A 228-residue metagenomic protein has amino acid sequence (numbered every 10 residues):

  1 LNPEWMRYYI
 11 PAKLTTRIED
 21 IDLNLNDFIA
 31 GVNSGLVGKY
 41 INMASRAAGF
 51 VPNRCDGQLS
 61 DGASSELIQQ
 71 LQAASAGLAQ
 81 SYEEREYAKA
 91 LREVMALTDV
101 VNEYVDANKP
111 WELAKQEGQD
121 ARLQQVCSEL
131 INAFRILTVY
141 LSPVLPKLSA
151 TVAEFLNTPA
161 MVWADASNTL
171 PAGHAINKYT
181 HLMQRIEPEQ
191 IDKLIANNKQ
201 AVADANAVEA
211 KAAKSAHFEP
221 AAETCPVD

Functional and structural regions predicted by a protein language model:
L1-G62, L156-Q190: Catalytic adenosine-cofactor/nucleotide-binding cores of aminoacyl-tRNA synthetases and other
Y9, G31, Q70, A74 (+3 more regions): Residues that form generic nucleotide/phosphate-binding pockets
I21, Q80, R85, M95 (+1 more regions): Basic, alpha-helical terminal appendages of large translation-related enzymes
D22-L36, A73-R92: Extended, non-catalytic structural segments that build the interaction scaffolds of large macromolecular assemblies
V32, L36-K39, M43, L67-Q70 (+3 more regions): Amphipathic alpha-helix face/heptad-repeat signature
A44-L78, T98, N102-Q119: Conserved, charged catalytic cores of large soluble enzymes
